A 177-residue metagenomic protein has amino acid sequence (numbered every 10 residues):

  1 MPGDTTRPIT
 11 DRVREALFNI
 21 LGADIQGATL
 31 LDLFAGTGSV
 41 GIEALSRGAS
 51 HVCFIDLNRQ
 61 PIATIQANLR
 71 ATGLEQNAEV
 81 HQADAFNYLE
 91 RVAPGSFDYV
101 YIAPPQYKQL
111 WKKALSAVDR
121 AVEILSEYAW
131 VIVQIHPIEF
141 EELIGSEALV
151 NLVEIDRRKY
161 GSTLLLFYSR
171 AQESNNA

Functional and structural regions predicted by a protein language model:
M1-A177: Class I S-adenosyl-L-methionine-dependent methyltransferase catalytic core
